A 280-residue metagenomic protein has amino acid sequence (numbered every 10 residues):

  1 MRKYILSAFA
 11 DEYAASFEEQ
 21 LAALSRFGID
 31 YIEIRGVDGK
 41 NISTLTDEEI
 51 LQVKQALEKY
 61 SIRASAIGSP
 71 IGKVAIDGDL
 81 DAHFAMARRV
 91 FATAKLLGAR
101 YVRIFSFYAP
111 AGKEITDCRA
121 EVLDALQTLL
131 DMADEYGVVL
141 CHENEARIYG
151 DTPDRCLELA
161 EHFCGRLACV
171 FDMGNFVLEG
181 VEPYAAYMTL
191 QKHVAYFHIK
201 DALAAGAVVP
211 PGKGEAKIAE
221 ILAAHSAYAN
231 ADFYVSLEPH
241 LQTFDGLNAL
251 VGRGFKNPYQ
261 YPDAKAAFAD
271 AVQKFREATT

Functional and structural regions predicted by a protein language model:
M1-A99, A168, K192, G254-T280: N-terminal pre-domain/capping segments
M1-L6, A14-G28, P153-L167, V177-T280: Histidine-acidic metal/acid-base catalytic patches
F9-Y13, R35-V37, S69-G72, F107-A109 (+4 more regions): Active-site beta-loop-alpha junctions enriched in small/polar residues
E18-E19, A56-K59, I76-A168, L178 (+2 more regions): Active-site acidic/histidine proton-transfer and metal-coordination neighborhood in alpha/beta enzyme cores
S25, K40, R88, Y108 (+2 more regions): Intrinsically disordered, low-complexity segments enriched in polar/charged small residues
E33, A66-G68, R103, C141 (+2 more regions): Conserved beta-strand positions in the central sheet of alpha/beta enzyme cores
D38-N41, K73-D77, P110-I115, L178-G180 (+2 more regions): A short acidic, helix-capping loop that chelates divalent metal ions and anchors anionic groups
A64-A66, D172, P210-G212: Short glycine/serine/threonine-biased micro-segments
